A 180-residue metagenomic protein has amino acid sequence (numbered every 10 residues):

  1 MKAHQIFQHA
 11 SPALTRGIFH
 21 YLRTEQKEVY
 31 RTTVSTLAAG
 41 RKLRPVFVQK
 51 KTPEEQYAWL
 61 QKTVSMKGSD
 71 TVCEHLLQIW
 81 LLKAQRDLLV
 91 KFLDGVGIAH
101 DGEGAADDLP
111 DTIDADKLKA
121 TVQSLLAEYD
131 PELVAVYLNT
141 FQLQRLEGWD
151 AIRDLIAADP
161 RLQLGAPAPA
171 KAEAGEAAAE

Functional and structural regions predicted by a protein language model:
K2-Y30: Charged, amphipathic alpha-helical stretches
A3-I6, V64, V96-I98, L162-L164: Short, aromatic- and cysteine-enriched interfacial helices/patches that mediate contacts at lipid membranes
T24-R153: Acidic, low-complexity, intrinsically disordered interaction modules
I113, Q163, A170-A172: A generic alpha-helix propensity feature with a strong bias for hydrophobic helices
D150-A168: Terminal short linear interaction segments
A170-E180: Long, low-complexity, intrinsically disordered segments
